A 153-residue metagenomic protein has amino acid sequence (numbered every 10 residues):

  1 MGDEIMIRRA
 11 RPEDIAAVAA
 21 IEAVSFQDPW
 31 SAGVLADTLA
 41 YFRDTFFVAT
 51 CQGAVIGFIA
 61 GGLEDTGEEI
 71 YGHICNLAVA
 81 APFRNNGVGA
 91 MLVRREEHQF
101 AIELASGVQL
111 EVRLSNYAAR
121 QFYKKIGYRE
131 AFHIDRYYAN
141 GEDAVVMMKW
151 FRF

Functional and structural regions predicted by a protein language model:
E4-I7: Extreme N-terminal starter segment of soluble prokaryotic enzymes
R9-P82, V93-R95, Q99, E103 (+1 more regions): Acetyl-CoA-dependent GNAT
V55, E130-H133: Residue-level detector of beta-propeller blades
A80-P82, N86, L114-S115: Active-site acidic-Proline motif in GNAT/NAT acetyltransferases
L92, N116-A119: Conserved short alpha-helix immediately C-terminal to the canonical SAM/SAH-binding motif I of Rossmann-like
S106-Q109, R113-Y117, K125-I126, R136-F153: C-terminal "cap" of GNAT-fold acetyltransferases
